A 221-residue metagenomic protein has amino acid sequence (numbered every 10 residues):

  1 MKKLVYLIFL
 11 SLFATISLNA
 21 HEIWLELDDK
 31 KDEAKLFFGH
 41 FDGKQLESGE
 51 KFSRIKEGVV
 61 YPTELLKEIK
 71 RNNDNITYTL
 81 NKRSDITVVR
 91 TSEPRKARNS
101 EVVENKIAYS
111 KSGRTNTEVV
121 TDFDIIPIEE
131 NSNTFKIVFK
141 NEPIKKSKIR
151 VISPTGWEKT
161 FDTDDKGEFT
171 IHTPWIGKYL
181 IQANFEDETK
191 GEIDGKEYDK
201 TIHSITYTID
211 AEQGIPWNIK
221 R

Functional and structural regions predicted by a protein language model:
M1-L4: Positively charged n-region of N-terminal signal peptides that target proteins for export
L7-T15: Bacterial N-terminal signal peptides
A20-N73: Start-of-domain marker
H21-K31, N99-N133, E142, T155 (+1 more regions): Beta-strand-rich domain onsets/edges
F41-G49, I128-I144: Structural motif
K56-L65, S147-T160: Short amphipathic beta-strand segments in non-cytosolic proteins
N72-I76, T163-G177: Glycine-centered loop-to-beta-strand initiation motif
N81-V103, K178-D187: Short, aromatic- and glycine-rich surface loops/edge beta-strands on solvent-exposed regions
